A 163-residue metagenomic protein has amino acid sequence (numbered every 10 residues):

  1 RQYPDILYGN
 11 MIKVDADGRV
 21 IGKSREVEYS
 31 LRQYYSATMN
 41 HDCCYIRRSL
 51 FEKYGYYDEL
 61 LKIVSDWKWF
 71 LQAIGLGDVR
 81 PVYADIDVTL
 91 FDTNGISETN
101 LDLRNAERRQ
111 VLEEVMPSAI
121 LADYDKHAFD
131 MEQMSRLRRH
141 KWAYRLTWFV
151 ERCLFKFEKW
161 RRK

Functional and structural regions predicted by a protein language model:
R1-Q2, Y54: Glycine-rich phosphate-binding loop signature in dinucleotide/nucleotide-binding domains
Q2-I12: A short, conserved acidic/glycine-rich loop-to-beta-strand motif that forms the donor nucleotide-sugar/metal
D5-L7, V82-A84, L121-D123: A short coil-to-beta-strand element that immediately follows conserved catalytic motifs
G9, A16, I21-V111: Conserved nucleotide-sugar donor-binding catalytic segment
K13, K23, K53, K62 (+5 more regions): Context-gated lysine
L112-M116: TPR/TPR-like (Sel1-like) alpha-helical repeat modules
P117-S118, D123-K163: Membrane-proximal basic amphipathic "stem/tether" segments
